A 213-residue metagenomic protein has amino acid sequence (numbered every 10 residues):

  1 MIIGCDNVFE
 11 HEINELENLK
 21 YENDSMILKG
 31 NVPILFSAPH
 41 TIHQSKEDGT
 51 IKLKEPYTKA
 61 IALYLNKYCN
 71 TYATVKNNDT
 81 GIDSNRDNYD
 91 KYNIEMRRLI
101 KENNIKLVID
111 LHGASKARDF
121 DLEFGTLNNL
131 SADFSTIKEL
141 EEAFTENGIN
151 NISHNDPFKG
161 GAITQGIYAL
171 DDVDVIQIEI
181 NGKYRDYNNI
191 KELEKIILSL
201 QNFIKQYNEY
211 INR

Functional and structural regions predicted by a protein language model:
M1-R213: N-terminal catalytic or cofactor-binding beta/alpha core of small enzyme domains
